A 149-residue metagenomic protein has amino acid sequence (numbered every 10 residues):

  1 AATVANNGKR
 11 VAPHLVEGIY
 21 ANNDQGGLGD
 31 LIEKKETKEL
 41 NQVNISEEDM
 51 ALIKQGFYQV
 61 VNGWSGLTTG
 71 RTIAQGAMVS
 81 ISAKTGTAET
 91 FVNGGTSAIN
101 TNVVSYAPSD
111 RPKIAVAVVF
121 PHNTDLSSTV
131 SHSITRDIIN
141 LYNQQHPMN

Functional and structural regions predicted by a protein language model:
A1-E39, F57, V61-N149: Active-site beta-strand/loop architecture of penicillin-binding DD-peptidases
E39, E47-E48: A structural-propensity feature for long, helix-poor, extended segments
